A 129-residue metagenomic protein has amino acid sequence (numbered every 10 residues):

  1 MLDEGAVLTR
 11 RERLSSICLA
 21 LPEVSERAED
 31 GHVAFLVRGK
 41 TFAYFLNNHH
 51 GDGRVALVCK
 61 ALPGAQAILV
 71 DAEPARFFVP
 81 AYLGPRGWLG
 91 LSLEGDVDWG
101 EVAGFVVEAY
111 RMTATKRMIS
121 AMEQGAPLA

Functional and structural regions predicted by a protein language model:
M1-A129: Charge-dense, helix-prone N-terminal extensions
